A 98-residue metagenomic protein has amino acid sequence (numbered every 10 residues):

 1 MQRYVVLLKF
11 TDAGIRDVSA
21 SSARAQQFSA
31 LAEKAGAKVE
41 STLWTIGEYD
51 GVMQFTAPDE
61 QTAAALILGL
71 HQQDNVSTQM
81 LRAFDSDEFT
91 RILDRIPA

Functional and structural regions predicted by a protein language model:
M1-E33, K38, Y49, T90-A98: Short S/T/G/P-rich N-terminal loop/turn motif that feeds into the first structured element of a domain
V5-K9, E40-L66: Short, well-ordered beta-strand segments in beta-rich or mixed alpha/beta enzyme and ligand-binding folds
G14, V52, T78: Generic anion/oxyanion-binding catalytic loop in active/binding sites
G36-L43, T78-M80: A short linear hydrophobic-aromatic micro-motif
A57-D87: An amphipathic, aromatic/His-enriched active-site/gating alpha helix that lines ligand/cofactor pockets
